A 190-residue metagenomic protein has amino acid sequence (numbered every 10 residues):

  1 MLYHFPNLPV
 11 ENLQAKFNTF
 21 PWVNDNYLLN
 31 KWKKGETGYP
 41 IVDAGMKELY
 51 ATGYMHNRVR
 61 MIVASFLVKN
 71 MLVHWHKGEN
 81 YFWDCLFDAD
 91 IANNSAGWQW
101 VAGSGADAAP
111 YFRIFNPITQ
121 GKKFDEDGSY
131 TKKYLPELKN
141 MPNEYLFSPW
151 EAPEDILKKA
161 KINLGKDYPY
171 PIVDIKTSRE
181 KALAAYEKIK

Functional and structural regions predicted by a protein language model:
M1-M61, G103-A109: Gly/Thr-rich phosphate-binding loop signature of adenosyl cofactor/nucleotide-binding cores
M1-N7, A51-M55, I91-A92, N140-F147 (+1 more regions): Intrinsically disordered or highly flexible coil/loop and linker segments, enriched in small and charged/polar residues
V10, Y39-V42, W75, E79 (+5 more regions): Alpha-helix initiation and N-capping motif
F17, P21, N70, Y81-I162: C-terminal, helix-dominated tail/subdomain
I41, G45-N93: Aromatic (often tryptophan-rich) hydrophobic motifs at membrane interfaces
E48, C85, K133, E137 (+3 more regions): Residues that form generic nucleotide/phosphate-binding pockets
L146-K190: Extended hydrophobic packing segments that form well-structured cores
